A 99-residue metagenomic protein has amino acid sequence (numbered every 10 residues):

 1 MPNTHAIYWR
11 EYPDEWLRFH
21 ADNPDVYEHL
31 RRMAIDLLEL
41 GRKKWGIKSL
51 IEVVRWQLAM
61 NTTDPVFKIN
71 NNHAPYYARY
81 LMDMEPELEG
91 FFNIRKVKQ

Functional and structural regions predicted by a protein language model:
P2-N3, H20: Short secondary-structure boundary micro-motifs
N3-W9: Long, intrinsically disordered, Lys/Arg- and Ser/Thr/Pro-rich regulatory tracts of eukaryotic nuclear proteins
E11-K48, R55-N61: Positively charged, polyanion-binding regions of nucleic-acid-associated proteins
H20, F92-N93: Compositionally biased, low-structure terminal segments
K48-G90: Charge-enriched amphipathic alpha-helical scaffolds
I94-Q99: Phospho-regulated, low-complexity intrinsically disordered regions of nuclear gene-regulatory and chromatin-associated
